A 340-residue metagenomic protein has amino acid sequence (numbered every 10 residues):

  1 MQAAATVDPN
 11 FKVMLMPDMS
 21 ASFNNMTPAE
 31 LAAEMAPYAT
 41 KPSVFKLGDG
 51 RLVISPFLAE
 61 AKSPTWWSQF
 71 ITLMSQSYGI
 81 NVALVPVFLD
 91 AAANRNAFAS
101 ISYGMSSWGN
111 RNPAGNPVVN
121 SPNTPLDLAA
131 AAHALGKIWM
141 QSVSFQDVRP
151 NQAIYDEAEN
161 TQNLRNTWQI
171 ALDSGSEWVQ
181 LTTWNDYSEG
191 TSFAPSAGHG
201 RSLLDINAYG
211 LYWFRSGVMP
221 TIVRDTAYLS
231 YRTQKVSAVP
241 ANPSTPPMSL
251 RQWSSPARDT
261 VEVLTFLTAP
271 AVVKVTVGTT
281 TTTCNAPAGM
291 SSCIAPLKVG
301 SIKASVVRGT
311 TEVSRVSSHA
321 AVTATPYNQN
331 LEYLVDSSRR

Functional and structural regions predicted by a protein language model:
M1-V261, T268-S292, P296-R340: Glycan-processing catalytic domains of CAZymes
